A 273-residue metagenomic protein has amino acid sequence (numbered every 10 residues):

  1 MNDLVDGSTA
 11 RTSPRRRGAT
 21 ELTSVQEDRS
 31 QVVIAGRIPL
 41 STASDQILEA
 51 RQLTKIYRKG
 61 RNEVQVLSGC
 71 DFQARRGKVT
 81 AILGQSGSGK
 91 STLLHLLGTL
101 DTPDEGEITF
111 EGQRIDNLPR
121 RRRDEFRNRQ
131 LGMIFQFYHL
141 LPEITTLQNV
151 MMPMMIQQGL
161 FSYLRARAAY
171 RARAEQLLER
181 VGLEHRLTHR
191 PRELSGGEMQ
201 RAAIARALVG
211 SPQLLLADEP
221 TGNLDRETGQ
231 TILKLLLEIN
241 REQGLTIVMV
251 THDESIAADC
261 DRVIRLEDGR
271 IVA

Functional and structural regions predicted by a protein language model:
M1-I56, A273: ABC-family P-loop ATPase nucleotide-binding domain
Q46-E267: ABC family nucleotide-binding domain
E267, V272-A273: Short beta-strand in the C-terminal region of the ABC ATPase nucleotide-binding domain
